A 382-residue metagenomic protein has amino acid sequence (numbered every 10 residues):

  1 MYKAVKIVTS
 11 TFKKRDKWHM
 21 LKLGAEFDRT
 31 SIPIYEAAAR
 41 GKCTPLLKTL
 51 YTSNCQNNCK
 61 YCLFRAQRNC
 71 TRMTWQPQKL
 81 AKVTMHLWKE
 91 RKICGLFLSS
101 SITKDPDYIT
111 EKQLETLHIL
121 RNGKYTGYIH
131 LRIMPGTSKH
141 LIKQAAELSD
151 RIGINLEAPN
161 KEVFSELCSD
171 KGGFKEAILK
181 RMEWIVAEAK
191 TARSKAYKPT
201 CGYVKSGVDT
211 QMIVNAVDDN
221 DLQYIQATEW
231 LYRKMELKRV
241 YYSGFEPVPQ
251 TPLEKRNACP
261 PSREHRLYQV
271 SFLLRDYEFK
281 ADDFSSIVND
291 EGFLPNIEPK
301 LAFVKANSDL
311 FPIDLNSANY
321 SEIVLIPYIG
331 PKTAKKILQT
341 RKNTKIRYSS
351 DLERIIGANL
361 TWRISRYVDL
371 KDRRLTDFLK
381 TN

Functional and structural regions predicted by a protein language model:
M1-N58, N359, R366-N382: Flexible, acidic/Gly-rich N-terminal and inter-domain linker regions that tether and position cofactor-handling modules
K48-Q78: Canonical Radical SAM [4Fe-4S] cluster-binding loop centered on the CxxxCxxC motif and its immediate flanking residues
C62, G95-L98, I152-I154, V240: Hydrophobic residues within beta-strands of alpha/beta enzymes
A66-L96: Conserved alpha-helical substructure of the radical SAM core
A81, K104-L273, Y277-F279: Conserved AdoMet/S-adenosylmethionine-binding subsite of the radical SAM
P252-L325, W362-N382: Long, highly charged, low-complexity intrinsically disordered interaction regions that mediate electrostatic DNA/RNA
T340-K345: Residue-level signature of tetratricopeptide-repeat
